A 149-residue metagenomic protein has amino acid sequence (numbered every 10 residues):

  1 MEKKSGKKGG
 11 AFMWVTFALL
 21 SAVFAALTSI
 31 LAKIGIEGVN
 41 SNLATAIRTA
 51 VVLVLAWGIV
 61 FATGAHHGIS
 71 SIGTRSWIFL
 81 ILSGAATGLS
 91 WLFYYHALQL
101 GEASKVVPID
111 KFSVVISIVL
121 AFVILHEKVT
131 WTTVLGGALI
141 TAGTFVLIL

Functional and structural regions predicted by a protein language model:
E2-L20, V39, L53-F79, W91-L100 (+1 more regions): Membrane-interface interhelical linkers
T16, L20-V23, I47-V51, I78 (+3 more regions): Hydrophobic residues within alpha-helical transmembrane segments of multi-pass solute transporters/permease subunits
A26, I30, W57, G84-G88 (+2 more regions): Hydrophobic/small/kink-forming positions within alpha-helical transmembrane segments of polytopic membrane proteins
L27-V51: Juxtamembrane helix-loop-helix junctions in multi-pass membrane proteins
G35, A44, A97, V123-L125: Hydrophobic/aromatic residues within transmembrane alpha-helices of multi-pass small-molecule transporters
A56, T132-I148: Hydrophobic transmembrane alpha-helices of multi-pass small-molecule transport proteins
W57-F61, F122, F145: Membrane-embedded alpha-helical segments of multi-pass transporters/permeases
V114-V134: C-terminal transmembrane-helix exit sites in multi-pass transporters
